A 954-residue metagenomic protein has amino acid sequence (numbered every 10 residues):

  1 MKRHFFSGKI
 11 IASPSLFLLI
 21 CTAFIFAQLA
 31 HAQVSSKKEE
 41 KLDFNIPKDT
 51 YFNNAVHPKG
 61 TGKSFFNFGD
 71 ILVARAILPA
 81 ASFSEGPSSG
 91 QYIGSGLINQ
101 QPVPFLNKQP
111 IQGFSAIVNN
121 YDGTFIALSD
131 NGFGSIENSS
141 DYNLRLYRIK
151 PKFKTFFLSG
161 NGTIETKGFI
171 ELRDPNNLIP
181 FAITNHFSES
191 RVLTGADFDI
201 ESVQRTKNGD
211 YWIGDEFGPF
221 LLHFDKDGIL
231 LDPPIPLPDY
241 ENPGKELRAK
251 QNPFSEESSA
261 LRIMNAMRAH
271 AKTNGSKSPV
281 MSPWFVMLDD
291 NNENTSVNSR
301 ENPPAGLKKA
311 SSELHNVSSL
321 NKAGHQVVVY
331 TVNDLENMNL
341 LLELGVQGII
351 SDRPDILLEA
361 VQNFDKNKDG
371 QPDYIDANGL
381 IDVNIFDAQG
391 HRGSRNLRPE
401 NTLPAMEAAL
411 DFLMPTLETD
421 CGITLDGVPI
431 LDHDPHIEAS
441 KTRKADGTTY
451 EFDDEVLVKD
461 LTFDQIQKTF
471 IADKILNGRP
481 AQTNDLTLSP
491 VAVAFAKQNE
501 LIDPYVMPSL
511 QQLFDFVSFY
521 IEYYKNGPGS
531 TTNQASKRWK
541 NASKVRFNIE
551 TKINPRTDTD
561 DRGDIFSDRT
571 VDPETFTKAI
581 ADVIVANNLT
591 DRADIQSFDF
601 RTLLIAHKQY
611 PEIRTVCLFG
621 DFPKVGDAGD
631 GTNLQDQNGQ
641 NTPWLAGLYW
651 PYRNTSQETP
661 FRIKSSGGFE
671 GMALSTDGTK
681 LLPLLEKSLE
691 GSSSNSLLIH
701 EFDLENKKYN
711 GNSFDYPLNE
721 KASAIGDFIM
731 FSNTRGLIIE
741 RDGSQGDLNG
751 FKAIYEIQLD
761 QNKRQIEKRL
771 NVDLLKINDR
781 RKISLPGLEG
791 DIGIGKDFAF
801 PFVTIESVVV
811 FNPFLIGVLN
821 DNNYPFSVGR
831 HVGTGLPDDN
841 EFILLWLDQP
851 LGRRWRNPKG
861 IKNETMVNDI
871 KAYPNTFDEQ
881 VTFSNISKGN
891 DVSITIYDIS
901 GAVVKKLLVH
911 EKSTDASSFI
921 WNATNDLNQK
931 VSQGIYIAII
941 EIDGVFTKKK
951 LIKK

Functional and structural regions predicted by a protein language model:
M1-A12: N-terminal secretory signal peptides that target proteins for export/translocation
S15-A27: Bacterial N-terminal signal peptides
Q33-S255, S259, T273-S276, Q640-N857: Sequence/structural signature of beta-propeller domains
K245, F254-A646, P651, T655: Phosphate-group recognition and catalysis centered on beta-loop-alpha active-site segments
P858-K888, I896-A902, Q933, K950-K954: Surface-exposed, proline-anchored Ser/Thr-rich loop/turn motifs
N890, D915, S932-I935: A glycine-anchored, Pro-Gly-centered beta-turn/N-cap motif
I920, Q929-K954: C-terminal tail/sorting-segment detector
